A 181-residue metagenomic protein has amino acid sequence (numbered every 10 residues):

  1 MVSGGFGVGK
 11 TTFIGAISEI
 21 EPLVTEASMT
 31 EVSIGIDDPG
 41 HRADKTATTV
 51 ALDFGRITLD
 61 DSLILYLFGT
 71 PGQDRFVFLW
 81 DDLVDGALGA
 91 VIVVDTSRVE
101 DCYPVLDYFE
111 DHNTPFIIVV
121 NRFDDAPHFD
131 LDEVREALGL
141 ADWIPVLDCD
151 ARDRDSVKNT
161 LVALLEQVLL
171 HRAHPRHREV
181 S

Functional and structural regions predicted by a protein language model:
M1-R42, R56-Y66: Conserved G1/Walker A P-loop phosphate-binding module
A43-T46, L52-G55, A90: N-terminal first-folded block
T49, P71-F76, S97-D101, F129: Short secondary-structure boundary/capping elements
L67-T70, A90-D95, I118-R122, D148-D150: Conserved beta-strand segments of the P-loop GTPase G domain that flank and frequently precede/overlap
Q73-S97, D107-H112: Inter-motif core of Ras-like GTPase G domains
V93-W143: Conserved C-terminal guanine-recognition region of P-loop GTPase G domains, centered on the G4
D124-S181: Canonical P-loop GTPase G-domain recognition
